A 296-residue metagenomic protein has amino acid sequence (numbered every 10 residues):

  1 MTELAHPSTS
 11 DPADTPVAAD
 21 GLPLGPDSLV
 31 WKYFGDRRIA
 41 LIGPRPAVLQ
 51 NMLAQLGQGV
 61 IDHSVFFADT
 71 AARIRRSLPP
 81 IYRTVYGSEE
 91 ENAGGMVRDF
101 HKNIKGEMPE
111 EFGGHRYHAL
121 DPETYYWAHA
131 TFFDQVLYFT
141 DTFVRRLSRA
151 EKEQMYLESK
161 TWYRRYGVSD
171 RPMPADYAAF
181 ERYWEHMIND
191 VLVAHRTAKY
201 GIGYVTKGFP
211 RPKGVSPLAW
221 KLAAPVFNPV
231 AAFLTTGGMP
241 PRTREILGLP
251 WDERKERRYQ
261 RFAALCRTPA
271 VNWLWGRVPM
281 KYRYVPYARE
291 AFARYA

Functional and structural regions predicted by a protein language model:
M1-A296: Mature, function-bearing regions of proteins
